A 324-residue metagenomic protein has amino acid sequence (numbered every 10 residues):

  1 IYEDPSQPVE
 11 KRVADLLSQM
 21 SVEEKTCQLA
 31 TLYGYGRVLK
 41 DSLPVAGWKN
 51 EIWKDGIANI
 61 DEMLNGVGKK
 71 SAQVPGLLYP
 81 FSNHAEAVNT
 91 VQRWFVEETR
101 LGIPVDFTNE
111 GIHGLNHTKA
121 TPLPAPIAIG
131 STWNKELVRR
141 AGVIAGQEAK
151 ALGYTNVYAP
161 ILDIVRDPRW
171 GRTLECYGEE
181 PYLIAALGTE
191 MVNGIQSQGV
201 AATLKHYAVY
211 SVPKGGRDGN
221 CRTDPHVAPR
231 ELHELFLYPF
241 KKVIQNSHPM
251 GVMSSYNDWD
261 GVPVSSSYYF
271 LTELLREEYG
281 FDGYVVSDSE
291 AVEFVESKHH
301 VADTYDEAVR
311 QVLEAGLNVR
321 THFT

Functional and structural regions predicted by a protein language model:
I1-T324: Glycoside hydrolase catalytic-domain context in secreted enzymes
